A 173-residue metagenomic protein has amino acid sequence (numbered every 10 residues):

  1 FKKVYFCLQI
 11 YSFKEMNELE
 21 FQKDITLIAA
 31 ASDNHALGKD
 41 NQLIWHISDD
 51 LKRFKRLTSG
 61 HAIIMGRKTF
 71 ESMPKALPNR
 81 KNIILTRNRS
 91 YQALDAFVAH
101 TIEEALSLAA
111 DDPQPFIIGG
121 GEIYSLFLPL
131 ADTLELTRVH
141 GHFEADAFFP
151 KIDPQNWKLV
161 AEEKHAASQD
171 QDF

Functional and structural regions predicted by a protein language model:
M16-D24: Extreme N-terminus of proteins, especially the signal/transit-peptide cleavage junction and the first residues
Q22, I28-F173: Flexible, gly/pro- and Lys/Arg-enriched active-site loops
